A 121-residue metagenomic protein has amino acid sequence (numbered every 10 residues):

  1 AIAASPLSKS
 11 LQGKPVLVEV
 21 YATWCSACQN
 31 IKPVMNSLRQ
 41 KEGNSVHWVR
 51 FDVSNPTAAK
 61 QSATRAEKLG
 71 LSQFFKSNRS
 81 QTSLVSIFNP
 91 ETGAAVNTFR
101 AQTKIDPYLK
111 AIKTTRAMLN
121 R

Functional and structural regions predicted by a protein language model:
A1-P15: A short beta-strand-turn-helix
S10-L11, G43, K76-Q81: Extracellular/periplasmic catalytic domains that process cell-envelope and extracellular macromolecules
L11-C25: Short active-site neighborhood of thiol/selenol oxidoreductases, capturing the structured segment around
L17-V18, W48, V85: Hydrophobic beta-strand anchors of alpha/beta hydrolase catalytic cores
C25-Q29, V85: The canonical Cys-X-X-Cys-His
C28-G43: Typically the conserved alpha-helix immediately C-terminal to a functionally engaged Cys/Sec in thioredoxin-like
G43-T64: Thiol-based oxidoreductase modules, predominantly thioredoxin-like and allied folds used for disulfide exchange
R79-R121: Non-catalytic, surface beta->alpha helical segment in thiol-disulfide oxidoreductase systems
